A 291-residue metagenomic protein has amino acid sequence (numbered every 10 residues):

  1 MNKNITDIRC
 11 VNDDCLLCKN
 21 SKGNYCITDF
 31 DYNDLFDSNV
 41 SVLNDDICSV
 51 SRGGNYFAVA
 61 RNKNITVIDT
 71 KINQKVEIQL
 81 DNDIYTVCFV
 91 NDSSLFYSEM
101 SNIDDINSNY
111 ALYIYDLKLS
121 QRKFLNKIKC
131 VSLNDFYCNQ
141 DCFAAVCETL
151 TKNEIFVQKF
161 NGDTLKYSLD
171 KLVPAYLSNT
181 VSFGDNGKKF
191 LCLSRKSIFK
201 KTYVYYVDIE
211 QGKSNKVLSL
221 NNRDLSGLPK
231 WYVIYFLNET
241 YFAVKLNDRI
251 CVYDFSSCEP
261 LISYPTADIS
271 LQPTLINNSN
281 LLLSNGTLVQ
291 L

Functional and structural regions predicted by a protein language model:
M1, D34-L43, Q74-Q79, Q121-K127 (+3 more regions): A short beta-strand motif characteristic of beta-propeller blades
M1-K19, I27-D34: An edge-strand/N-cap motif at the start of beta-rich repeat modules
K3-V11, N44-R52, N82-V90, K129-Q140 (+3 more regions): Repeated scaffold domains used in trafficking and secretory/extracellular systems, primarily beta-propellers
L16, F57, L95-F96, F143 (+3 more regions): Hydrophobic beta-strand positions that form the internal "hydrophobic ladder" of WD40/Gbeta-like beta-propeller blades
N20, R61, Y97-M100, V146-E148 (+3 more regions): Recurrent small/Gly-Pro-centered beta-turn motifs in extracellular repeat architectures
G23-T28, N64-V67, D104-Y113, T151-V157 (+3 more regions): Structural motif
F30-N33, D69-N73, D116-S120, K159-D163 (+2 more regions): Short loop/turn segments that connect beta-strands within beta-propeller blades
N102-L117, K123-G162, K166-L177, R195-K196: Solenoidal tandem-repeat scaffolds enriched in leucines and small polar residues
